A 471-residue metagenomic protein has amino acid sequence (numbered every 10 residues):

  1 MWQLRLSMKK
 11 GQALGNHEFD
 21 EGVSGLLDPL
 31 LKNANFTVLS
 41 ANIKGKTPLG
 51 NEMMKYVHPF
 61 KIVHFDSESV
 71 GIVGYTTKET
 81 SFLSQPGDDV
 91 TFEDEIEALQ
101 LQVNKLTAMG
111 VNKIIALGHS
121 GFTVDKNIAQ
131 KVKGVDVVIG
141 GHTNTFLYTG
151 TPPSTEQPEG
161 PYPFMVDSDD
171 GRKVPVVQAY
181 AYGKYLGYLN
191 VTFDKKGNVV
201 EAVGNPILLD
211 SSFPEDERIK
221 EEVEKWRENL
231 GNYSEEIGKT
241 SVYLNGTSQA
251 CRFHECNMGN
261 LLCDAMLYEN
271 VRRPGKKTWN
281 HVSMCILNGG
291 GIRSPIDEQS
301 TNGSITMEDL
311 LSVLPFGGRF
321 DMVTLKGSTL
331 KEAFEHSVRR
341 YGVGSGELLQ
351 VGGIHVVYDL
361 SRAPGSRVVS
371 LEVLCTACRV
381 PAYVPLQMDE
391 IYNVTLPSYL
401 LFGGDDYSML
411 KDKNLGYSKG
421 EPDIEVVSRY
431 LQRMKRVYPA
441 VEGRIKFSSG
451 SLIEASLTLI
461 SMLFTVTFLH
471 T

Functional and structural regions predicted by a protein language model:
M1-D210, M258-A265, K276-T278, C285 (+2 more regions): Acidic, metal/ion-coordinating pockets
L6, T80, V90, D94 (+2 more regions): Catalytic centers of hydrolytic enzymes
